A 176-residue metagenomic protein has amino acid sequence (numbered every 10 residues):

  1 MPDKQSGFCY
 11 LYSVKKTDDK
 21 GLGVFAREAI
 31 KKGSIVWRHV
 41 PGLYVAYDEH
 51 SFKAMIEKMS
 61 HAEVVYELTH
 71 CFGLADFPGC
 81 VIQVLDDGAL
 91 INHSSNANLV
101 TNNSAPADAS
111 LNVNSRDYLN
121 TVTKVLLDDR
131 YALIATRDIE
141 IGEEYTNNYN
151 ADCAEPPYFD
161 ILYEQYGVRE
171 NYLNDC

Functional and structural regions predicted by a protein language model:
P2-T17, I56-E155: Catalytic core of the SET domain in histone-lysine N-methyltransferases, recognizing conserved active-site
S13-K16, F25, I35-R38: Short amphipathic
D19-G21: Structured catalytic modules that directly regulate molecular switches in eukaryotic signaling
G23-F25, A29, D138: Residue-level "contact hotspot" at macromolecular interaction interfaces
I30-G33, G142: Tight coil/turn sites that cap or link beta-strands
K31, P41-A46: N-terminal structural module
A46-V65, P156-C176: Short, compositionally biased
